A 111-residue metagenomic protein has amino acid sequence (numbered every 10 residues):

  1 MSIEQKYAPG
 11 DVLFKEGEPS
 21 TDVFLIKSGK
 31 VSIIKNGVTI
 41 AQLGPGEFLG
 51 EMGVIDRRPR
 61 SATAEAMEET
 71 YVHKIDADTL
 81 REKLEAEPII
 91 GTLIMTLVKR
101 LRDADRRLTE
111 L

Functional and structural regions predicted by a protein language model:
M1-L111: Cytosolic regulatory regions built on CNB/CRP/Popeye-like sensor folds
